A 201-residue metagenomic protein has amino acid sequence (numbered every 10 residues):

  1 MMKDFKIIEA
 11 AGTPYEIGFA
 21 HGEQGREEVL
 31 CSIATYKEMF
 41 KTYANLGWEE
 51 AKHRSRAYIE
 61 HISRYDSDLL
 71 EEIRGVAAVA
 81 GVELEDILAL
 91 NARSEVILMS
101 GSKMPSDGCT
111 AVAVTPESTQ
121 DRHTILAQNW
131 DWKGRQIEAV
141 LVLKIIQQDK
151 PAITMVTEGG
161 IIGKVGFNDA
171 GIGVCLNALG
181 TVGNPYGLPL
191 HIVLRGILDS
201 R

Functional and structural regions predicted by a protein language model:
M1-R201: N-terminal mature-domain region immediately after signal-peptide cleavage in secreted/organellar precursors
